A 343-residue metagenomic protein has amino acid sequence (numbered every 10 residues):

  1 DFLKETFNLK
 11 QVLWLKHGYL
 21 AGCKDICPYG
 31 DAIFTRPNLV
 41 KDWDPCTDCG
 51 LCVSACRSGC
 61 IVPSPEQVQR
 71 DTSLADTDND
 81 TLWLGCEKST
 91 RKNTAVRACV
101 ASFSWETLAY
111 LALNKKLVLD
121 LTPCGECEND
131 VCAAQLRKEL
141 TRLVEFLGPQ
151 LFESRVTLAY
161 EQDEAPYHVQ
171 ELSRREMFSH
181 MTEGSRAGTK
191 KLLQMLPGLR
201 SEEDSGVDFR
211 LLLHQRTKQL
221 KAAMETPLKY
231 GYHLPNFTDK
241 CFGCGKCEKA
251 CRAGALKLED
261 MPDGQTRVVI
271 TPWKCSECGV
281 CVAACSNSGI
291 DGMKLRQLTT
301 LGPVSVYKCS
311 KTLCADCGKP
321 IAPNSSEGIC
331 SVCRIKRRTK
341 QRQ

Functional and structural regions predicted by a protein language model:
D1-D25, F34, A75-Q265, W273-K274 (+4 more regions): Non-ligating segments of multi-cofactor redox enzymes
K24, S64-E66, R70, C317: Short, solvent-exposed secondary-structure boundary motifs
P28-P63: Helix-enriched interaction subdomains in cytosolic or periplasmic regions, typified by TIR/SEFIR signaling/NADase cores
L39-D42, Q265-V269: Minor-groove-contacting beta-hairpin "wing" of winged helix-turn-helix DNA-binding domains
C52-Q69, A283-T299: Short, structured interface segments
